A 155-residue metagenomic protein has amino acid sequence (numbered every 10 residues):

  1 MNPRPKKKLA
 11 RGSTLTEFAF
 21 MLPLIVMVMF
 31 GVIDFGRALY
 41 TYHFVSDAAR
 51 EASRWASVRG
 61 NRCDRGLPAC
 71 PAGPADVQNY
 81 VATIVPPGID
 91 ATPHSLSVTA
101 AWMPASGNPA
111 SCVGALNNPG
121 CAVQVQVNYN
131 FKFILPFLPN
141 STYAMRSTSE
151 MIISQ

Functional and structural regions predicted by a protein language model:
N2-A82: Alpha-helical assembly-interface signal, strongest on the long, hydrophobic N-terminal helix that forms
P5-K8, L116, T142: Generic structural signal for beta-strand residues in well-ordered domains
A19, N118-G120, N140: Transmembrane beta-barrel outer-membrane domains
L24-I25, P87-G88, F137: Hydrophobic residues in alpha-helical membrane-spanning segments
D47, S53-Q126, Q155: Short amphipathic secondary-structure patches
Q126-Q155: Low-complexity, S/T/G/P-rich flexible repeat/linker segments used as non-globular hinges and stalks within
